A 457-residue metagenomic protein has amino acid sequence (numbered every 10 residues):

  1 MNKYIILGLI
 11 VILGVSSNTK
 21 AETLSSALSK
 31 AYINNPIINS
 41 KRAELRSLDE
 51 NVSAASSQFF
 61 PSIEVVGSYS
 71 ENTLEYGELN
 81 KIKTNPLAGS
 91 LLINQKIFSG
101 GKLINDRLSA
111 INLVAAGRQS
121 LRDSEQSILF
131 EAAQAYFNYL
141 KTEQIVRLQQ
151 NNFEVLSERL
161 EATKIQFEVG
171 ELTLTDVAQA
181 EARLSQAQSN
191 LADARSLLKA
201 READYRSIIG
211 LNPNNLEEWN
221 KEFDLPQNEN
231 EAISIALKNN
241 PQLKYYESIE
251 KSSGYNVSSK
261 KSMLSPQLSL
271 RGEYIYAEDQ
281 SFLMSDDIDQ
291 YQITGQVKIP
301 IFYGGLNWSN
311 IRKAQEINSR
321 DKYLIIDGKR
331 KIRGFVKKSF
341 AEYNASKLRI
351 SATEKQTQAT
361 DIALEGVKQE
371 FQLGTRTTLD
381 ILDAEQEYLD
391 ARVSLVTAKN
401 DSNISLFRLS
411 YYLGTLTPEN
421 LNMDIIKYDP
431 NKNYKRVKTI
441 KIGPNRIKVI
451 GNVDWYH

Functional and structural regions predicted by a protein language model:
Y4-L13: Sec-dependent N-terminal signal peptides
V15-A21: Sec/Tat signal peptide C-region and signal peptidase I cleavage site
E22-S40: Short N-terminal segments immediately surrounding and downstream of signal-peptide cleavage
S26, S127-K238, S339-S346, L373 (+3 more regions): Periplasmic alpha-helical coiled-coil/stalk elements that build and connect Gram-negative outer-membrane
N39, S62-T84, N94-D123, K244 (+4 more regions): Small/polar (Gly/Ser/Thr/Ala-rich) solvent-exposed segments that form structured loops/beta-strands/short helices used
S40-A55, S124, I128-L148, E158 (+5 more regions): Amphipathic alpha-helical coiled-coil segments
S90-L92, Y136, S269, T294-Q296 (+1 more regions): Membrane-embedded beta-strand positions in outer-membrane beta-barrel channels/transporters
V396-H457: Acidic, low-complexity, intrinsically disordered peripheral segments
